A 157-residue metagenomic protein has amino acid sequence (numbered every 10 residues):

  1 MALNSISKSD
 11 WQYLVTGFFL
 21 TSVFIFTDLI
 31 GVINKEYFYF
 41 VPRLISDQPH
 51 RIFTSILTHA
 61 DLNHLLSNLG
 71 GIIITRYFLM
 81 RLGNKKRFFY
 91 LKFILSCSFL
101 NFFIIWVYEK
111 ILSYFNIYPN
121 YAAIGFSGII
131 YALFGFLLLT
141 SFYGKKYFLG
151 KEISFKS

Functional and structural regions predicted by a protein language model:
L3-T16: N-terminal membrane topogenic signal
K8, S46-Q48, E152-S157: Polar helix-capping/helix-linker motif
T16-A123: N-terminal TM1-TM2 helical hairpin plus the immediately adjacent luminal interfacial "cap"
I74, I111, G135-L138, F142-K145: Residue-level detector of alpha-helical segments with a strong bias toward transmembrane helices and their helix-loop
M80-R87, L139-S157: Alpha-helical transmembrane bundle and helix-membrane interface signal in multi-pass integral membrane proteins
Y90, G125, I129, I153-K156: Internal alpha-helical transmembrane segments of multi-pass membrane proteins
Y118-F142: Membrane-interface micro-motifs in multi-pass membrane enzymes
